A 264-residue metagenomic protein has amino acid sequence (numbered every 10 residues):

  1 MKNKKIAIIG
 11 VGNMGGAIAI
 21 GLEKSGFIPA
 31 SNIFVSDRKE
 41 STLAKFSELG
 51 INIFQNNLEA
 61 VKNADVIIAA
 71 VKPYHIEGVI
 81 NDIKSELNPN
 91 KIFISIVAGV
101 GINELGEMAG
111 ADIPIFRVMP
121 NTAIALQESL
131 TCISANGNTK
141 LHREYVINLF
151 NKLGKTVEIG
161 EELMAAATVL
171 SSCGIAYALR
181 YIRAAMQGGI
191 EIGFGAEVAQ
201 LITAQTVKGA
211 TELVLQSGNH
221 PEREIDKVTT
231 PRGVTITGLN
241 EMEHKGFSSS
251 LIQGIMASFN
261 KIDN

Functional and structural regions predicted by a protein language model:
M1-Q55, E59-K62, E128, I190-I192: NAD(P)+-binding Rossmann beta1-loop-alpha1 motif at the extreme N-terminus of oxidoreductases
K2, A204-N264: NAD(P)-dependent Rossmann-like dehydrogenase/reductase catalytic/cofactor-binding core
G16, I20, K24, E48 (+4 more regions): Short, well-ordered alpha-helices that flank and scaffold nucleotide-derived cofactor binding pockets
I33, L43, A60, I76 (+3 more regions): Small-residue helix-packing motif on alpha-helices
F34, E40, L49, N57-I133: Rossmann-like NAD(P)(H) cofactor-binding subdomain of soluble oxidoreductases
E104-P114, L130-A166, A178-Q216, K261: Internal alpha-helical scaffold of NAD(P)-dependent oxidoreductase catalytic cores
I115, M164-V169, P221-D226: Short pre-catalytic strand/loop immediately N-terminal to key active-site residues, enriched for Gly-Thr
